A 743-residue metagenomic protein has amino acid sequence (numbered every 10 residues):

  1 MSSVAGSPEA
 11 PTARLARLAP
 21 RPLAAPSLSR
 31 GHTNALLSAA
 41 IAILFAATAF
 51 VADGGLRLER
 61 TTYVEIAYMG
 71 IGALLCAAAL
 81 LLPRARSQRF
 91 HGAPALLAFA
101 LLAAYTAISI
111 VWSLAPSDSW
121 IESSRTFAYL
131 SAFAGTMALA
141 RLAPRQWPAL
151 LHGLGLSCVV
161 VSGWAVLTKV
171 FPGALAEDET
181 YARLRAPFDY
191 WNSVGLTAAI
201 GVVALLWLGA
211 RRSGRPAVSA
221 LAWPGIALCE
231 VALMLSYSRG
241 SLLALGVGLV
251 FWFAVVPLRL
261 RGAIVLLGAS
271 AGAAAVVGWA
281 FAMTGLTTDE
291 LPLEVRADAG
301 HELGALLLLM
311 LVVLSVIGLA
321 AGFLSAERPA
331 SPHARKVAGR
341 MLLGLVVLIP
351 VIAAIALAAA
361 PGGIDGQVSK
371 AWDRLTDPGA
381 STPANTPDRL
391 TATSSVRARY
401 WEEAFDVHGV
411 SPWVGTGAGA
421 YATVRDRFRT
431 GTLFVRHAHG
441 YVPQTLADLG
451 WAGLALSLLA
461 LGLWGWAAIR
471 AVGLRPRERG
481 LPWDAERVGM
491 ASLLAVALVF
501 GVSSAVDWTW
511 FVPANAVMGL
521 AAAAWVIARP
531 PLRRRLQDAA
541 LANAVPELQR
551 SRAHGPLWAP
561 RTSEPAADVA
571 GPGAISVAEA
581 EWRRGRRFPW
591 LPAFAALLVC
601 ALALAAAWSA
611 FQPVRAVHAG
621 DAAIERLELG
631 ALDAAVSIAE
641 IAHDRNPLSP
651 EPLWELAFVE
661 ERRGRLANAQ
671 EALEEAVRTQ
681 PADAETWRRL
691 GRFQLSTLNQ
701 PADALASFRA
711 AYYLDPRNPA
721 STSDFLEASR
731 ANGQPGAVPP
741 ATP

Functional and structural regions predicted by a protein language model:
M1-I108, L114-I121, S131-S157, W207-G225 (+8 more regions): Transmembrane signal-anchor hairpin modules in multi-pass inner-membrane enzymes, especially those that act on
G55, I110-W112, V159-A199, G209 (+7 more regions): Membrane-interfacial helix-loop-helix modules of multi-pass inner-membrane proteins that assemble, modify, or transport
G173, Y190, T382-R436, V442-T445 (+2 more regions): TM-adjacent membrane-interface loops and short helices in multi-pass inner/ER membrane proteins
V256, W451-A491: Hydrophobic transmembrane alpha-helices and their immediate junctions
I641-A642, E675-A676, A710-A711: Canonical positions in the second alpha-helix
P647-L648, P681, P716: Short coil turns that delineate tetratricopeptide repeat
E655, R689, D724-F725: Canonical tetratricopeptide repeat
